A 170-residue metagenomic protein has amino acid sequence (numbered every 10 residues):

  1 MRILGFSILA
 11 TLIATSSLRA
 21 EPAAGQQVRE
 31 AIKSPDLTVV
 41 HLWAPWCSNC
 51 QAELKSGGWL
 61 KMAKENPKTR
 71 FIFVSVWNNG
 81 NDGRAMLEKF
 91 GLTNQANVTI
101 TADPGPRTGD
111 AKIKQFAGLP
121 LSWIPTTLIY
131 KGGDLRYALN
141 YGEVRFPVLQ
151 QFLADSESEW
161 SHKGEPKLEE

Functional and structural regions predicted by a protein language model:
G5-T15: Bacterial N-terminal signal peptides
A20-T38, K61: A short beta-strand-turn-helix
I32-Q51: Short active-site neighborhood of thiol/selenol oxidoreductases, capturing the structured segment around
S34-V39, P67-R70, N94-A96, I124 (+1 more regions): Loop/turn elements at helix/coil->beta-strand transitions in domains of secreted/extracellular proteins
A44-N49, V76-N81, P104-R107, L135 (+1 more regions): Solvent-exposed loop/turn segments at secondary-structure junctions within structured extracellular/periplasmic domains
A52-L92, P106-K112: Structural microenvironment flanking redox-active thiols in thiol-disulfide oxidoreductases
G105-F152: Thiol/disulfide oxidoreductase modules built on the thioredoxin-like
F152-E170: Non-globular targeting/processing and membrane-anchoring segments
